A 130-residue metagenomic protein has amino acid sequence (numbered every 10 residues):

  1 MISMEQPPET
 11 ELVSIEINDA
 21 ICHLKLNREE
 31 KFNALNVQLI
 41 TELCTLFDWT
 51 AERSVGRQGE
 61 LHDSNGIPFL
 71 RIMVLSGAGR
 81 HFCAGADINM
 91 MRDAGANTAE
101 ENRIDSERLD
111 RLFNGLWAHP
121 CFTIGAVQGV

Functional and structural regions predicted by a protein language model:
M1-S76: Conserved CoA-thioester-binding segment of acyl-CoA-metabolizing enzymes
N27, A86, Q128-G129: Histidine-centered beta-alpha loop that forms part of the nucleotide-sugar donor binding/catalytic region in diverse
F32-N33, H81, V130: Short strand->helix junction
H62-F69, G77-G115: Glycine- (often His-adjacent) and acidic-residue-rich active-site loop that binds/positions the CoA thioester
S76-G77, V127: Short beta-strand/turn micro-motifs composed of small residues that flank or help shape donor/cofactor-binding pockets
D110-V130: Glycine-rich beta-to-alpha active-site loop
